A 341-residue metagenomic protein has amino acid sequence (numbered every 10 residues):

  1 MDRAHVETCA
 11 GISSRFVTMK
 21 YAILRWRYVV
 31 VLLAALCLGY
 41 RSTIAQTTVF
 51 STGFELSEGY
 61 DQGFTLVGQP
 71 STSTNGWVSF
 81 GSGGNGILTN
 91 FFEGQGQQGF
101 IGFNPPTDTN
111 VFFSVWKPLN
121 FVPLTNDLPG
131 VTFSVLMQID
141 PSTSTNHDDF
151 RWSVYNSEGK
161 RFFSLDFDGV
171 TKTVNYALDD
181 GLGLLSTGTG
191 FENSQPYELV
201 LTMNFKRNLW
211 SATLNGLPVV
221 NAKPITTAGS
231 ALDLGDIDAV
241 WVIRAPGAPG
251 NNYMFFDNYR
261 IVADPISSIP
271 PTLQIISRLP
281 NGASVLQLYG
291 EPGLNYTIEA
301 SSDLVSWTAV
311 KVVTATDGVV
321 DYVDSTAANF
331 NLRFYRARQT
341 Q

Functional and structural regions predicted by a protein language model:
Y28-G39: Bacterial N-terminal signal peptides
A45-F80: Extracellular carbohydrate-recognition regions
F54, D257-I261: Extracellular beta-strand elements of beta-rich domains used for carbohydrate recognition/degradation or cell-matrix
S57-Y60, N85, F91-V174, P265: Secretory/extracellular carbohydrate-interaction modules and structurally similar beta-sandwich "look-alikes"
F133-V135, Q195-F205, W210-A212: Short tryptophan-centered beta-strand motifs in secreted/extracellular beta-sheet-rich domains of glycan-recognition
N175-E198: Short, aromatic/His-centered strand-loop micro-motif at the edge of beta-sheets
K223-D257: Flexible glycan-contacting loops in extracellular carbohydrate-active proteins
I266-Q341: Short, composition-biased motifs enriched in small/polar/acidic residues
